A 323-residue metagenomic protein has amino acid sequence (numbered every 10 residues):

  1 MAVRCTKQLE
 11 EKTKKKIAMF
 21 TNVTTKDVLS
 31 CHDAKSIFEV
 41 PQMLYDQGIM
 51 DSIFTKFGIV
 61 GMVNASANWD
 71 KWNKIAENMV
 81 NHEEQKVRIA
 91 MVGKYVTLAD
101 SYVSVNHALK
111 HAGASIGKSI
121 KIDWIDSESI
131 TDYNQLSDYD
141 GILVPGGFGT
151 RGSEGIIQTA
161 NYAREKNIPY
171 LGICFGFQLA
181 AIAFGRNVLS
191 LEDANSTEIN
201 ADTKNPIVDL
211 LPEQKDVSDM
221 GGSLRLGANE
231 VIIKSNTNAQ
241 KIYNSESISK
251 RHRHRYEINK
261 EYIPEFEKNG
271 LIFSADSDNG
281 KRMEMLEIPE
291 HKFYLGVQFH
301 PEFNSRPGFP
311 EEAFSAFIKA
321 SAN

Functional and structural regions predicted by a protein language model:
M1-S247, H252-E290, Q298-N323: N-terminal beta1-alpha1 cap of cysteine-dependent amidohydrolase-like domains
